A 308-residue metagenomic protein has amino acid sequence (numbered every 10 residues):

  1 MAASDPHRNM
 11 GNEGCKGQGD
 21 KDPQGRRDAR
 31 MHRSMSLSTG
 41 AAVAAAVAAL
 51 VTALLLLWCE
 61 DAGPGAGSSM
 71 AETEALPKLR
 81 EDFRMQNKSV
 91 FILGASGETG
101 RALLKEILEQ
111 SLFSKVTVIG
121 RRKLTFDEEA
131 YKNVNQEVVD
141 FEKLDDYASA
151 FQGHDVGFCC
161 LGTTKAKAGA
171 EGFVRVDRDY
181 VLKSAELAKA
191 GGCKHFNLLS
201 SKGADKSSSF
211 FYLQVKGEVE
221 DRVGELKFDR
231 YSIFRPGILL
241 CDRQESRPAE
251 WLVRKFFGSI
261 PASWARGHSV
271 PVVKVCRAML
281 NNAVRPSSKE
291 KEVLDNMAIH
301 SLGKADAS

Functional and structural regions predicted by a protein language model:
A2-G17, D22-V90, D306-S308: Non-catalytic terminal and boundary segments that flank Rossmann-like NAD(P)-dependent oxidoreductase
D5, G11-G14, R84, V90-F91 (+3 more regions): NAD(P)H-binding glycine-rich loop region in Rossmannoid oxidoreductase-like domains and their noncatalytic homologs
E74-L112: N-terminal Rossmann NAD(P)H-binding glycine-rich loop of SDR-like oxidoreductase domains
S89-E98, Q110, R122, T163 (+1 more regions): Conserved Rossmann-fold NAD(P)-dependent oxidoreductase catalytic core, especially the SDR/UDP-sugar
S207-S208, D229-R266: Flexible, glycine-rich beta-alpha linker
A262-K289: C-terminal helical subdomain
E292-S308: A short, charged, Gly/Pro-tolerant segment at domain boundaries
